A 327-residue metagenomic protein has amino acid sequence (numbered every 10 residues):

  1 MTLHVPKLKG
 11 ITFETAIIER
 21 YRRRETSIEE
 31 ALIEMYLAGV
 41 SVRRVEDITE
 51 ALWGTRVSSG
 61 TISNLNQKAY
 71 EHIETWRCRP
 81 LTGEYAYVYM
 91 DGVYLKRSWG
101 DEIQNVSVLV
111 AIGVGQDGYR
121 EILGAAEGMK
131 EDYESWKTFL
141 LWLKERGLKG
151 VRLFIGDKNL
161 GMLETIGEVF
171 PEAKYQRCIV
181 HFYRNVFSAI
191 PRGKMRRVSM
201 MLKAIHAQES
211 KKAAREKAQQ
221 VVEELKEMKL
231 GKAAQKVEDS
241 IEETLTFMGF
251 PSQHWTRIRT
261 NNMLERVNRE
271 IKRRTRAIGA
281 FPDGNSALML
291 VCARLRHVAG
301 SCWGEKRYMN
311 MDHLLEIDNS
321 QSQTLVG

Functional and structural regions predicted by a protein language model:
H4-I11, A16-R22, T55-I155, L160 (+4 more regions): RNase H-like nuclease fold core
R24-I28, R197: Alpha-helix N-cap/N′ positions at the starts of helices
S27-G39: Short, amphipathic alpha-helical "recognition" segments used to contact nucleic acids or chromatin
L37, A204-G327: Acidic/histidine-rich catalytic cores and adjacent linkers of DNA breakage/strand-transfer/modification proteins
R43-G54: DNA-recognition alpha helix
E84, P191-K212: A polyampholytic, Gly/Pro-enriched intrinsically disordered region
L153-L160, T165-M201: Conserved beta-strand -> loop -> alpha-helix junction used to position metal-binding or nucleic-acid-contacting
